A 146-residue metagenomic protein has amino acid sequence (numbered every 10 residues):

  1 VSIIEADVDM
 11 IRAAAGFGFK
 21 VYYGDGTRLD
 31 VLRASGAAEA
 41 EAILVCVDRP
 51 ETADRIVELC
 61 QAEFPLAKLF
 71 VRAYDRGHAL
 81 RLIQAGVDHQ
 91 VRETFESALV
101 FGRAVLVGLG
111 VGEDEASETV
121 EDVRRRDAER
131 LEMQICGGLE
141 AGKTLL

Functional and structural regions predicted by a protein language model:
V1-L146: Cytosolic regulatory regions of ion transport systems
